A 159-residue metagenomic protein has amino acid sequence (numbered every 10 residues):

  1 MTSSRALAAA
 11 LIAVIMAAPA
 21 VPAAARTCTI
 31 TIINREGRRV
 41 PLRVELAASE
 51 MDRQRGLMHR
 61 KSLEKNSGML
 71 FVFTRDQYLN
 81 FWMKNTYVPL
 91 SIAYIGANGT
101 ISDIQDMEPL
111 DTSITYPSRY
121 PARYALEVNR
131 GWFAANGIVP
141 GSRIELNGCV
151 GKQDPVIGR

Functional and structural regions predicted by a protein language model:
M1-R5: Positively charged n-region of N-terminal signal peptides that target proteins for export
A8-A18: Bacterial N-terminal signal peptides
A24-R159: Compact, glycine-rich, soluble single-domain proteins
